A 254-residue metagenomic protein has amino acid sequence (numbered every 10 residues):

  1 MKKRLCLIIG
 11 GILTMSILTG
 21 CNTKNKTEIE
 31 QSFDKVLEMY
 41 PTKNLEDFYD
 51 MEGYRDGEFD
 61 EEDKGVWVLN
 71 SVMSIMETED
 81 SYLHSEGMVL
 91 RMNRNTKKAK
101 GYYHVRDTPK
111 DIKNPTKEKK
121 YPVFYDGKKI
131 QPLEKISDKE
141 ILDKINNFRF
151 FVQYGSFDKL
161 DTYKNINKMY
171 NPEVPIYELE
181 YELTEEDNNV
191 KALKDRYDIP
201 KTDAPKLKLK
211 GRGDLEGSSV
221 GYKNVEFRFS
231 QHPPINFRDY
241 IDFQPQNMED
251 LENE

Functional and structural regions predicted by a protein language model:
M1-T19: Sec-dependent bacterial lipoprotein signal peptides
G20-V68: N-terminal leader/targeting segments and the immediate start of mature chains
E52-F59, G87-R94, P205-L215: Extended lipid/amphipathic-ligand handling interfaces
N70-E77, E180-N189, V225-R228: Generic short beta-strand segments
I75-S81, I112-N114, D187-P200, Q231-I235: Flexible, membrane-facing loop/turn or short amphipathic-helix motifs that contact lipid bilayers or gate lipid-binding
Y82-L142: An acidic-aromatic
Q153-R212: Extended beta-strand-rich segments in extracellular/periplasmic secretory proteins, especially within noncatalytic
P200-E254: Acidic, serine/threonine-rich low-complexity disordered tracts
